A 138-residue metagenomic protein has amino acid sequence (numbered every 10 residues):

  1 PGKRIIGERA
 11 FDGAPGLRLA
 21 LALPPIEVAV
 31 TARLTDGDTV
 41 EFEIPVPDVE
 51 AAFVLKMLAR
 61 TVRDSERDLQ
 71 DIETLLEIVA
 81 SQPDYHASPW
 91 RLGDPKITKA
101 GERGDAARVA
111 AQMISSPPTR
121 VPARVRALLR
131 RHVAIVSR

Functional and structural regions predicted by a protein language model:
P1-R138: Compositionally biased terminal segments of proteins
